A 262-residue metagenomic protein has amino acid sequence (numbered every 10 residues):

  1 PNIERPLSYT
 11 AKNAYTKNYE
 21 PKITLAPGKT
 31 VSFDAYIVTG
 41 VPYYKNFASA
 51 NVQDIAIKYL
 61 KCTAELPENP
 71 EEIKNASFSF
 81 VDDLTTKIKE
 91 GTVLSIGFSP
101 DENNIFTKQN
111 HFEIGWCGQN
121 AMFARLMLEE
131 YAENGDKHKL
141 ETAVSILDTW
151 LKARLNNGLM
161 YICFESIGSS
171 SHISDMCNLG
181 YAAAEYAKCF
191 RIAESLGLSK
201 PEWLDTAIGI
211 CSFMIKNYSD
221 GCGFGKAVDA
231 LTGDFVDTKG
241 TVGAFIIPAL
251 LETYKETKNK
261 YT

Functional and structural regions predicted by a protein language model:
P1-A64: Beta-strand-rich recognition/accessory modules
N13-T24, E102-N120, S166-Y181, K226-F245: Solvent-exposed loop and edge beta-strand segments that line ligand/cofactor-binding and catalytic clefts
I23, Y44, A132, L155 (+4 more regions): Short, flexible helix-adjacent loops and helix caps
K29, P42-I114, H138, T142-S145 (+3 more regions): Low-complexity, Ser/Thr/Pro/Gly-enriched N-terminal "stalk/linker" regions
K29-V31, G118, M122-R125: P-loop NTPase catalytic cores that bind/hydrolyze ATP
E68, E72-N75, T149-K152, L159 (+6 more regions): Extended ligand-binding clefts on enzyme/binding-domain cores
A121-K137, Y181-S199, D234, A244-Y261: Well-ordered alpha-helical scaffold segments within catalytic/enzyme domains
